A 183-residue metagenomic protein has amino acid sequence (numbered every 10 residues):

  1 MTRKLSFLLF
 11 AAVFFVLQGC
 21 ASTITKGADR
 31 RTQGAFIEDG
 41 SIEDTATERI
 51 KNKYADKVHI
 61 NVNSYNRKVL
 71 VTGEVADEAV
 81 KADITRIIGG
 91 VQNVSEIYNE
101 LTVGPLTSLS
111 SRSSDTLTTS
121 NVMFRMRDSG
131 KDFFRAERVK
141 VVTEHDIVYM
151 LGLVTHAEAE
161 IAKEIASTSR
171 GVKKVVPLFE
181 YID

Functional and structural regions predicted by a protein language model:
T2-L5, Q18-D183: N-terminal targeting leaders
L9-Q18: Bacterial N-terminal signal peptides
